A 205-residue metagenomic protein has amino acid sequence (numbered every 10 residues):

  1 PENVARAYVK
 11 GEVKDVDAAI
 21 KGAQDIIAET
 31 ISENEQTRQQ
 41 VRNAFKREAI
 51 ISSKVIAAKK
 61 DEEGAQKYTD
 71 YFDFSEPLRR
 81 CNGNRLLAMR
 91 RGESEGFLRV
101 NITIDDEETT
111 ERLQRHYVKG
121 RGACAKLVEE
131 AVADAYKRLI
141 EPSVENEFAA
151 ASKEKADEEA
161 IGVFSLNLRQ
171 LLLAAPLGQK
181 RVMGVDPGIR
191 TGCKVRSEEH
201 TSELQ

Functional and structural regions predicted by a protein language model:
P1-M183, R190-E198, S202: Duplex nucleic acid-engaging cores and interfaces of nucleic-acid transaction enzymes
